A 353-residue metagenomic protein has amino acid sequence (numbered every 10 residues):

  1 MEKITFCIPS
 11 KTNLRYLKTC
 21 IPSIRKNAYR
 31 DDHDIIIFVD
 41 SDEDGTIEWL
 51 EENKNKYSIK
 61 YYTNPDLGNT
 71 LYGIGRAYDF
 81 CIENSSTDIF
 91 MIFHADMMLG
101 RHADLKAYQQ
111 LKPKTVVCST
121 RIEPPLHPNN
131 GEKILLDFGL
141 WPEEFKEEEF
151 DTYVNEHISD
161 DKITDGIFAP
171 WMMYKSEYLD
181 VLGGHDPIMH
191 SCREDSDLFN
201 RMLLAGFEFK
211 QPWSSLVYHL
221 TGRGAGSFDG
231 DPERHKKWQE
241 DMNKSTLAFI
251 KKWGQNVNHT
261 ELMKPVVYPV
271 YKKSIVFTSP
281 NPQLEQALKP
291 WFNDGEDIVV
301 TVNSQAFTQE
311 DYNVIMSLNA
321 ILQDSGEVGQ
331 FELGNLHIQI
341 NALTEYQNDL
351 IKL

Functional and structural regions predicted by a protein language model:
I4-Y16, C20, N27-A28, F38 (+1 more regions): A conserved hydrophobic helix/loop-capping motif in glycosyltransferases and polysaccharide synthases
P22-D32, P290-G295: Short, acidic, metal-binding catalytic loop of nucleotide-sugar glycosyltransferases
F38-E48, D66, S304-F307: A conserved acidic beta->alpha catalytic loop
P65-S85: Glycine-rich, basic loop-to-helix element that forms the pyrophosphate-binding segment of sugar-nucleotide handling
G73, D151-Y174: A recurrent flexible, glycine/aromatic-enriched loop bordering the glycosyltransferase active site that acts as
F90: Short aromatic/hydrophobic "clamp" motif used to bind/position activated sugar donors
M98-W141: Conserved donor NDP-sugar-binding/catalytic core segment of glycosyltransferases
Y108, D165-M173, E177-L182, I188-S215: A short, conserved alpha-helix in the catalytic core of glycosyltransferases
